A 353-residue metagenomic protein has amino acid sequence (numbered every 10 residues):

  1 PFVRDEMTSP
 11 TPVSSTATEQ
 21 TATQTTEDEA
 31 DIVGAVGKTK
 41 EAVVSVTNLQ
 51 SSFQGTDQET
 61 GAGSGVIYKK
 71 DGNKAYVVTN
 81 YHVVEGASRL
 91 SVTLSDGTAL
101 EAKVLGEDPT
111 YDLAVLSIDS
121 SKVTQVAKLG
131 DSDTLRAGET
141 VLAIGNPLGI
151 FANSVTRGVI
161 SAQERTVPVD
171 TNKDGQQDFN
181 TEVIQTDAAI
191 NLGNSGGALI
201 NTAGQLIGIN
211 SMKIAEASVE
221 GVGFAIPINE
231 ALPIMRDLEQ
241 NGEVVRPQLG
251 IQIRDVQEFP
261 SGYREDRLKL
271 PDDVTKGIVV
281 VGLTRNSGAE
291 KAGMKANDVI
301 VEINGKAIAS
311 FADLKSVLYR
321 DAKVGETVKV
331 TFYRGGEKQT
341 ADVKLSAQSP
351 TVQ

Functional and structural regions predicted by a protein language model:
P1-P10, K103, R136, N201 (+2 more regions): C-terminal recognition in membrane/secretory proteostasis and scaffolding
F2-T56, S64, R89, R236 (+1 more regions): N-terminal activation segment of mature serine protease catalytic domains
T26-G34, Q50-Y76, T98-E101, Q125-K128 (+3 more regions): A conserved glycine-rich beta-strand in the N-terminal activation segment of trypsin-fold
E41-T47, G65, A75-T79, A102 (+15 more regions): Terminal peptide-recognition signature
Q50-E59, A87-L90, T124, I144-R157 (+3 more regions): Active-site loop architecture of trypsin-fold serine endopeptidases
S51, K70-G72, E107-Y111, A162-V169 (+2 more regions): Short, conserved beta-turn/loop elements at beta-strand boundaries and strand-helix junctions
G61-S64, V126-D131, V183-A198, V280-K291: Gly/Ser-rich catalytic serine loop of serine hydrolases
I67-I150, I308-F311, V317, G325-K329 (+2 more regions): Conserved active-site neighborhood of the chymotrypsin/trypsin-like protease fold
